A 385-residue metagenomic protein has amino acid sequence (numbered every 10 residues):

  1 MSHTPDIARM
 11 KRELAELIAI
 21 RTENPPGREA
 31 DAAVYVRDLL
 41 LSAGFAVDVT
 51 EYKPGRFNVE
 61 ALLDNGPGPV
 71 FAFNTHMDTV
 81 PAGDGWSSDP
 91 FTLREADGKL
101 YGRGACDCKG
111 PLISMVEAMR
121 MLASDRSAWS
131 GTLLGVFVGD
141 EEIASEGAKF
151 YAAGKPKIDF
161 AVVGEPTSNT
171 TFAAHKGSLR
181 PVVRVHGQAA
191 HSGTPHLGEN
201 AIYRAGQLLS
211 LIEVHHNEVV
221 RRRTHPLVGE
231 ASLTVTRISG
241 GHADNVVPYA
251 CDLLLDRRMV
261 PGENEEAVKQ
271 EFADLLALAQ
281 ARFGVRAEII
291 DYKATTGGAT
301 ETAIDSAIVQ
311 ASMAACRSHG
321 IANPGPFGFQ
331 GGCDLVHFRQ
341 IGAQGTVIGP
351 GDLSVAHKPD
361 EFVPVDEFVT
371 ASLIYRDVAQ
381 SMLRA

Functional and structural regions predicted by a protein language model:
S2-R103, S124-W129, L335, D352: Acidic/His- and Gly-rich active-site-bordering loop/insert found across diverse amide/peptide-bond hydrolases
P5, E51, A173, R180-A385: Metal-dependent amide/peptide-bond hydrolase catalytic core, centered on the "pita-bread" metallohydrolase fold
L17, R21, E165, A205 (+1 more regions): Residue-level signal for inorganic ion chemistry
I18, D48, F71-F73, V136 (+2 more regions): Hydrophobic/aromatic beta-strand patches that form the interior of the parallel beta-sheet core in alpha/beta enzyme
A19, A72, Y101, L134 (+4 more regions): Conserved beta-strand segments that form the floor/walls of ligand-binding pockets within enzyme and binding domains
R56, S145, G331-G332: Structural motif corresponding to alpha-helix initiation and N-cap regions
G66, D78-V80, D140-E142, Q188 (+1 more regions): Short coil/turn motifs at secondary-structure junctions
D97-L100, C106, G110-V214, H357-T370 (+1 more regions): Fold-level recognition of mixed alpha/beta catalytic cores in primary-metabolism enzymes, strongest
